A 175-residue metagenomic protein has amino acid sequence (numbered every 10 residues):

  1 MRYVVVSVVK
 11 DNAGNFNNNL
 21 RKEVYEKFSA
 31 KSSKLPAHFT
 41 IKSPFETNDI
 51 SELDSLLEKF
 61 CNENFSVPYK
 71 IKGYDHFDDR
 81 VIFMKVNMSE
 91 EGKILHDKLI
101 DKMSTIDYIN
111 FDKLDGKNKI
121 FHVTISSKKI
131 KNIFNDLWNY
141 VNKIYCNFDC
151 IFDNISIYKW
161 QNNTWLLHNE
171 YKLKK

Functional and structural regions predicted by a protein language model:
M1-P68, V86-D149, L166-K175: Basic, often amphipathic N-terminal segments
D75-H76: Long, low-complexity, Ser/Thr/Gly/Pro-rich intrinsically disordered segments that act as flexible linkers and assembly
K159-Q161: Residue-level signal for short segments within beta-strands and strand-turn junctions of well-structured beta-sheet
